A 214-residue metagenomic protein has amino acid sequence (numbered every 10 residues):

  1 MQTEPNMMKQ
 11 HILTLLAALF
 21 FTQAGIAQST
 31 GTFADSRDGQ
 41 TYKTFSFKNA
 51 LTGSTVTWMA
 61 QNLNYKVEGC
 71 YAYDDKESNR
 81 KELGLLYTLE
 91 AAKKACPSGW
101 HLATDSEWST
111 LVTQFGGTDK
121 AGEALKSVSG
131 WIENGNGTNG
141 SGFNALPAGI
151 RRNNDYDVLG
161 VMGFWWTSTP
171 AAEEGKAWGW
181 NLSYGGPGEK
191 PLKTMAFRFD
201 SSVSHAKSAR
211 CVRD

Functional and structural regions predicted by a protein language model:
M1-S29: Bacterial Sec-dependent N-terminal signal peptides
Q28-D214: Conserved positions within compact, well-structured domain cores
